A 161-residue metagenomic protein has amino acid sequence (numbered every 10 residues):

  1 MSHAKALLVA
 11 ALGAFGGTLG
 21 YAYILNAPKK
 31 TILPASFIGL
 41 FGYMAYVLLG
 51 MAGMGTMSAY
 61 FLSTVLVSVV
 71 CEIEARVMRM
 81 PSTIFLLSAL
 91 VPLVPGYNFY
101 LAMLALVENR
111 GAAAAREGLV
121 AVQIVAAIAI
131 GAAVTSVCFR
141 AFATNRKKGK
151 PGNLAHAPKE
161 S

Functional and structural regions predicted by a protein language model:
M1-E74, M80-S82, L101-S161: Alpha-helical transmembrane segments and their membrane-interface boundaries that form or gate the permeation pathway
P81-V91: The feature identifies polytopic integral membrane transport proteins across all domains of life
P92-N98: Proline-centric
